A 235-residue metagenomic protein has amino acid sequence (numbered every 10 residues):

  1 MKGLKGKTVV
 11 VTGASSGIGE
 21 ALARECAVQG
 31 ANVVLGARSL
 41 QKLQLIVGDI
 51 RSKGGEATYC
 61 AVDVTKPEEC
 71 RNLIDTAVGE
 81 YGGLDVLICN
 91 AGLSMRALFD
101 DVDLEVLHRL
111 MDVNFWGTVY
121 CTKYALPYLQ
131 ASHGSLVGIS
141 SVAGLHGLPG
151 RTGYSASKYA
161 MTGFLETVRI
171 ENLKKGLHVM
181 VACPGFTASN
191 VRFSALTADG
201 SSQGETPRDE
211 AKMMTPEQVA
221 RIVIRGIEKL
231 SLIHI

Functional and structural regions predicted by a protein language model:
T8, S15-S16: Conserved glycine-rich cofactor-binding loop
Q29-I46: Conserved glycine-rich Rossmann-like NAD(P)H-binding loop of the short-chain dehydrogenase/reductase
L40, A61-N72, L104: The beta1-alpha1 cofactor-binding region of Rossmann-like NAD(H)/NADP(H)-dependent oxidoreductases
L98-F99, D103-R109: Substrate-binding pocket helix/loop in short-chain dehydrogenase/reductase
T122, S157: Active-site helix of classical SDR
S141: Residue(s) in the substrate-gating loop at a strand-loop-helix junction that position the organic substrate next
K174-H234: SDR active-site lid
